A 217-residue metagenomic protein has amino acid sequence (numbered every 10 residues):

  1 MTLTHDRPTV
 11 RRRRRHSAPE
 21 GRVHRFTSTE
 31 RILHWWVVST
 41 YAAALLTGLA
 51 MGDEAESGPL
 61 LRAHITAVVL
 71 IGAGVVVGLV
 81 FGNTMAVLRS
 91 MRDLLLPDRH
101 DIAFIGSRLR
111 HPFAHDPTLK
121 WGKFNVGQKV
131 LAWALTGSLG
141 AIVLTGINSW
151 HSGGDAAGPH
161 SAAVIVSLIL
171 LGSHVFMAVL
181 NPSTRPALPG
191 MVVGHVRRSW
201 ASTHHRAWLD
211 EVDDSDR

Functional and structural regions predicted by a protein language model:
M1-R217: Membrane-embedded alpha-helical bundles that constitute the cytochrome b-like, heme-associated redox core of multi-pass
